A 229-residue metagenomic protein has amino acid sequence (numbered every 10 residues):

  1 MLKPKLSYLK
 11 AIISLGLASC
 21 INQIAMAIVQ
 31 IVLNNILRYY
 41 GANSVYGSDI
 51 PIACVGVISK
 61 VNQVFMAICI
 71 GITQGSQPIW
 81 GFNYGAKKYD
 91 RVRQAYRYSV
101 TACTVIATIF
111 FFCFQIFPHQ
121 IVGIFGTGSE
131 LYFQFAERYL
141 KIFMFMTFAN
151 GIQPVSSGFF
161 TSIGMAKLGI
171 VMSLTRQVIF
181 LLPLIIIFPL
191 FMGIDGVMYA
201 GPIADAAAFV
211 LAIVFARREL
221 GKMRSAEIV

Functional and structural regions predicted by a protein language model:
M1-L17, W80-M146, F188-V229: Short alpha-helical transmembrane segments in multi-pass integral membrane proteins
P4-V32, L37, K60, V64 (+4 more regions): Hydrophobic faces of transmembrane alpha-helices in multi-pass small-molecule transporters and flippases across diverse
L9-A11, D49, K60, V64 (+7 more regions): Hydrophobic alpha-helical transmembrane segments of integral membrane proteins, especially multi-pass transporters
S19-N35, I70, Q74, A102-F111 (+4 more regions): Hydrophobic alpha-helical transmembrane segments in multi-pass membrane proteins
A27-V57, V64, F82, Q120-E130 (+1 more regions): Helix-terminus/linker motif at the lipid-water interface of multi-pass membrane proteins
G41, F160, K167-G169, I187-F188 (+1 more regions): N-terminal membrane-sensor/transducer module of prokaryotic signaling receptors
C54-F112, I116-P118, N150-M172: Small-residue-rich hydrophobic transmembrane alpha-helices
R176-F180: Small-residue-rich segments of transmembrane alpha-helices in multi-pass membrane proteins, especially helix faces
